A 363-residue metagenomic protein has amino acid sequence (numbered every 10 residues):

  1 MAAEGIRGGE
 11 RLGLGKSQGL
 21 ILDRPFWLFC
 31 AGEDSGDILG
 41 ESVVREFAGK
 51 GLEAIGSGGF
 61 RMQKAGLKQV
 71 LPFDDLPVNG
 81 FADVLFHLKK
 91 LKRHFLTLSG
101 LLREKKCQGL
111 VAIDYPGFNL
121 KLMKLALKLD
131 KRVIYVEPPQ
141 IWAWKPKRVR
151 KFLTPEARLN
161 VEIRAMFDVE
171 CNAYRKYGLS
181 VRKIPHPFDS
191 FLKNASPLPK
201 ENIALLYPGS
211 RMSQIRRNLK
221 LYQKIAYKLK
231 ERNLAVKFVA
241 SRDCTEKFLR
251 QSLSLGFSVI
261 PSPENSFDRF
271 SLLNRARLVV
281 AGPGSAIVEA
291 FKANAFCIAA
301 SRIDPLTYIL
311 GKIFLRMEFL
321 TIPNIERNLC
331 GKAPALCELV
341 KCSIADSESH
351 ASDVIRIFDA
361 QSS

Functional and structural regions predicted by a protein language model:
M1-L20: N-terminal amphipathic/basic-hydrophobic helices that include classical n-h-c signal peptides and signal-anchor
P25-P197, L206-L221, K228, R232 (+3 more regions): Active-site and donor-binding regions of nucleotide-sugar-utilizing enzymes
F29, I38-L39, E46, G56-A65 (+5 more regions): Soluble, non-transmembrane catalytic domains of enzymes that act on hydrophobic metabolites at membranes
I113, N265-F314: A donor-sugar binding/catalytic signature common to diverse glycosyltransferases and related nucleotide-sugar
R164, G311-I313, M317-T321: Acidic, Ser/Thr-rich peripheral helices and adjacent loops at domain boundaries
V236-F238: Hydrophobic targeting segments
C244-Q251, I260-R269, L273: Acidic, glycine-rich loop-and-beta core segments that form the ion-binding/anion-interacting portion of active sites
M317-S363: Leloir-type glycosyltransferase catalytic cores
